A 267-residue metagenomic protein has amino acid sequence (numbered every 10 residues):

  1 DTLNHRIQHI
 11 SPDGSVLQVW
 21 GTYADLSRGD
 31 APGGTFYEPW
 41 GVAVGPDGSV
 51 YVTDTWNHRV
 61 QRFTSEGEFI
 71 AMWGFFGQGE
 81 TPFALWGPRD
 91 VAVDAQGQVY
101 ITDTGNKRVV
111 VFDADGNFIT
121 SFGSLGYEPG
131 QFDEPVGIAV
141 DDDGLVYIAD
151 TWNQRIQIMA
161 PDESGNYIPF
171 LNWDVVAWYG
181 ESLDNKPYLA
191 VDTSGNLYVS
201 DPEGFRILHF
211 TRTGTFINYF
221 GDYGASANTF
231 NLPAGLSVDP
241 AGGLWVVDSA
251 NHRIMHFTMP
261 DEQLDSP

Functional and structural regions predicted by a protein language model:
T2-L3, T55-W56, T104-G105, T151-W152 (+3 more regions): Short loop/turn segments immediately following the C-termini of beta-strands
G14-W40, E68-R89, N117-V136, G165-P187 (+2 more regions): Gly/Pro-rich loop segments of beta-rich domains
V44-D47, V93-Q96, V140-D143, V191-S194 (+1 more regions): Residue-level detector of Asp-centered blade-edge/turn motifs that repeat once per structural unit in beta-propeller
S49-Y51, Q98-Y100, L145-Y147, N196-Y198 (+1 more regions): Conserved beta-propeller blade signature
N185-H209: Loop/turn-rich, solvent-exposed surfaces of beta-rich toroidal or solenoidal domains
N231-P267: Blade-level signature of beta-propeller repeat domains, shared across WD40, Kelch, NHL, RCC1 and BNR/Asp-box propellers
